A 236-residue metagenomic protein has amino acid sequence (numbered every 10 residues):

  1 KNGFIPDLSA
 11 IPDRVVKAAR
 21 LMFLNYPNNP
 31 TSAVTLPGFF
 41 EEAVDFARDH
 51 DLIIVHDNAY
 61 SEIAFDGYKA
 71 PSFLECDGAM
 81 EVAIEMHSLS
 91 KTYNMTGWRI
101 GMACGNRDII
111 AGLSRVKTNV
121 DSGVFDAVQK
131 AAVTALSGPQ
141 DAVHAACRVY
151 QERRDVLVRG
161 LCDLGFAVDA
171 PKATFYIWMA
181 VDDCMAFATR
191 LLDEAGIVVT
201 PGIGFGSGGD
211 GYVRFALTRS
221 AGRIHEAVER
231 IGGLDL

Functional and structural regions predicted by a protein language model:
K1-L236: PLP-dependent class I/II
